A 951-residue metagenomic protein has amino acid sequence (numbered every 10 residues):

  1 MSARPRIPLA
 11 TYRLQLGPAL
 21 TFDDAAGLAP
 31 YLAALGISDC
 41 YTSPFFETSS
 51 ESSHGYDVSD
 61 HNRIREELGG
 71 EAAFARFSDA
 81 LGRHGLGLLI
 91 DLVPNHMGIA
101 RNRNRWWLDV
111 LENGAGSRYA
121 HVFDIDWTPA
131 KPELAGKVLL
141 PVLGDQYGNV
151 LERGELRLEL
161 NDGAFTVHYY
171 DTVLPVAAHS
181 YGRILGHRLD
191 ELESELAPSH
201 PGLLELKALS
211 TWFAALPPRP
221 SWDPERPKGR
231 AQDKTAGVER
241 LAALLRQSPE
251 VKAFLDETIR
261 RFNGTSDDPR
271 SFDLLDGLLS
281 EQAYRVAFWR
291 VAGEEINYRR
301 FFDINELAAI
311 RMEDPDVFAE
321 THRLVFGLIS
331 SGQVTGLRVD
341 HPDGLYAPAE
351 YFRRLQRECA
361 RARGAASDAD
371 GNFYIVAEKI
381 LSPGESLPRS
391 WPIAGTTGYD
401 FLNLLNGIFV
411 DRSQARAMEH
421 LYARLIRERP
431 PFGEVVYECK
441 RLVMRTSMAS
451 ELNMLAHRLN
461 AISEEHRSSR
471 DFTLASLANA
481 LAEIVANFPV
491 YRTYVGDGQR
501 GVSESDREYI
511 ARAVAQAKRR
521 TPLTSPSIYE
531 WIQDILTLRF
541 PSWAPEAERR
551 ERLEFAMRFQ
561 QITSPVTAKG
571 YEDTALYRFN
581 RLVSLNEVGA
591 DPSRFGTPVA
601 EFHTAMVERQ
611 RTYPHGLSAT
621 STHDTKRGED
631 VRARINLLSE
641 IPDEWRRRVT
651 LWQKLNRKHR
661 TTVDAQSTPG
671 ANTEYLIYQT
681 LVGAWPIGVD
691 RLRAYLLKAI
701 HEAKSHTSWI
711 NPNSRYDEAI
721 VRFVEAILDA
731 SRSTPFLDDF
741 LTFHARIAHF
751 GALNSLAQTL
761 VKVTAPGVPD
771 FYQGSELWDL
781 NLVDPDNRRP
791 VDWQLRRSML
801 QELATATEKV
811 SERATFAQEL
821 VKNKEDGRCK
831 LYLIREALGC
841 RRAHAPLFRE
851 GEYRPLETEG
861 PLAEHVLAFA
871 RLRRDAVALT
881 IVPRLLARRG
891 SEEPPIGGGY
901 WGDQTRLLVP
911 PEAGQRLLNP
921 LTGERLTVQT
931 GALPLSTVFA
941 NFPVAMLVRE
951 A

Functional and structural regions predicted by a protein language model:
M1-S50, N62, E67, A75 (+12 more regions): Carbohydrate-interacting/catalytic domains
P30, L86, R118-V122, D126-E133 (+3 more regions): Activation on extended, non-transmembrane soluble regions of large proteins
S52-R65, R103-W107: Surface-exposed, active-site-proximal loop segments in enzymatic domains
F77-D126: Hydrophobic or amphipathic alpha-helical targeting/insertion segments
I99, L111, A423-I426, A456-H457: Alpha-helical transmembrane segments and their helix-helix packing motifs
S331-P342: Active-site groove signature of glycoside hydrolases
P489: Active-site microenvironment for binding and transforming phosphate-containing groups
